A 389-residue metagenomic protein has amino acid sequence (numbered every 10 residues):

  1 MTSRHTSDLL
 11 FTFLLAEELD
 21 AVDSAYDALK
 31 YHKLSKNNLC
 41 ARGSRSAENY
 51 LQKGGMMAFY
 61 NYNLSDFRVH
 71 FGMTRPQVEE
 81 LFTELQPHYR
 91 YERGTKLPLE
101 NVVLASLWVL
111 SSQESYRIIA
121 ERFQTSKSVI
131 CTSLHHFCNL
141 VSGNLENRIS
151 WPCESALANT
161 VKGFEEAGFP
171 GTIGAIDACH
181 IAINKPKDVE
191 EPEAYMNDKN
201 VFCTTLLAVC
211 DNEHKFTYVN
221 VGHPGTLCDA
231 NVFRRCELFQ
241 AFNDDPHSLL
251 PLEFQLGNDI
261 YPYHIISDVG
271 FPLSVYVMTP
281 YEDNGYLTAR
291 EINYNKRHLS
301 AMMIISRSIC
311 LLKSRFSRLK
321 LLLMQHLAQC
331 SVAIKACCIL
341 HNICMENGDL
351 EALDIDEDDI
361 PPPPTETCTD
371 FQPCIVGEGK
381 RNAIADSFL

Functional and structural regions predicted by a protein language model:
M1-E92, G143-E146, T367-L389: Charged, often Cys/His-bearing segments associated with DNA-binding zinc-finger transcription factors
T2, S115-I118, R122-L389: Short, well-ordered secondary-structure "scaffold" segments embedded in the functional core of diverse domains
F67-F71, T95, H298, M302: Short acidic-aromatic active-site loops that bind/stabilize oxyanions
T74-Q77, L81, R93, N101 (+3 more regions): Generic hydrophobic, aliphatic-rich segments that mediate packing or membrane embedding
P76-E80, L104, R307, L311: Generic alpha-helical secondary structure signal
E79-G94, Q113-S115, K313-L321: Structural recognition of short helix-loop-helix hairpins that underlie histone-fold modules
Y89-L97, K185, V189: An N-terminal domain-cap segment
L99-S112: Short, amphipathic alpha-helical "recognition" segments used to contact nucleic acids or chromatin
